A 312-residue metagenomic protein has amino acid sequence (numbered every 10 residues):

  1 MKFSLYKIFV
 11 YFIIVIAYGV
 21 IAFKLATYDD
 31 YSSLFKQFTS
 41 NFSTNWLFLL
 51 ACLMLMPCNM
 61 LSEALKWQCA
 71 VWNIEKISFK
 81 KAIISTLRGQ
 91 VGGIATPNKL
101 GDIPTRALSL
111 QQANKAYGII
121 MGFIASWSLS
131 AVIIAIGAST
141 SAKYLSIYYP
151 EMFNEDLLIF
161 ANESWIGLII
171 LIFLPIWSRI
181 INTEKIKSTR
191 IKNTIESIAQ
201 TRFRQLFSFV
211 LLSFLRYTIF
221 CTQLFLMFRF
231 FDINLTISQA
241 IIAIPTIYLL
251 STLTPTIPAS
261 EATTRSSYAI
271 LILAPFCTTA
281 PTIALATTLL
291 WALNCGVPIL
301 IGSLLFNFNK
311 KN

Functional and structural regions predicted by a protein language model:
M1-T86, A142-T256, A292-N312: Predominantly cytoplasmic-facing regulatory/coupling regions of multi-pass membrane proteins
V20, P258-S260, Y268-W291: Hydrophobic alpha-helical transmembrane segments in multi-pass integral membrane proteins
L61-A64, T96-A107, T252-A269: Transmembrane helix boundary and interhelical junction motifs in multipass membrane proteins
W72, R106, R229, A274-P275: Transmembrane helix-loop junction
E75-Q90, I94-Y117: Intramembrane catalytic core of multi-pass membrane enzymes that act on lipidic substrates
K80-I84, A113-W127, C277-L289: Membrane-interface alpha-helices at helix entry/exit sites of multi-pass transporters
V91-T96, G118-S141, T288-L300: Membrane-embedded alpha-helical segments of transport systems, primarily multispan ion/solute transporters
